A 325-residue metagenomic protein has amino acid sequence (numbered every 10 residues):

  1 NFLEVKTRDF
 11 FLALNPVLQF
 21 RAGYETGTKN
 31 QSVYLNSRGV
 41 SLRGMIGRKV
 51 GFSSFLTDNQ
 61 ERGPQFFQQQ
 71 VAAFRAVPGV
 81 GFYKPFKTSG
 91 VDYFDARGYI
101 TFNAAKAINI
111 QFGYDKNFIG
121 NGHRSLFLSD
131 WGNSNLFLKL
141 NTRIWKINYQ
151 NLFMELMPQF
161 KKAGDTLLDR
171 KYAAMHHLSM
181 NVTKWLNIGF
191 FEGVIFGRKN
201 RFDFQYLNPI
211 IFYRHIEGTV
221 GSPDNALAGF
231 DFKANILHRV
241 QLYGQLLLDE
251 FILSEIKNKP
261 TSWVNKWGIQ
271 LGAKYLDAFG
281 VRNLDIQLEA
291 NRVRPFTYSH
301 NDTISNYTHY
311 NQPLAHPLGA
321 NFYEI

Functional and structural regions predicted by a protein language model:
N1-S32, G44, R48-S54, A72-P78 (+4 more regions): Transmembrane beta-strand segments of Gram-negative outer membrane beta-barrel proteins
L3, V40-G44, G98-A104, F112 (+4 more regions): Residues on the lipid-exposed face of transmembrane beta-strands in outer-membrane beta-barrel proteins
R8, R48, K106, W145-I147 (+3 more regions): Short coil turns and loop connectors of transmembrane beta-barrels in diderm outer membranes and organellar homologs
L12-L14, F52-S54, I108-I110, I147-N151 (+3 more regions): Transmembrane beta-strands of outer-membrane beta-barrel proteins
L18-A22, L56-R62, Y114-G120, I144-K146 (+4 more regions): Transmembrane beta-strands of outer-membrane beta-barrel pores
G27, Q65-Q69, G122-L128, F160-L167 (+3 more regions): Outer-membrane beta-barrel translocator domains and adjoining extracellular loop/strand segments of Gram-negative
S32-R38, D92-G98, W131-L136, R143 (+4 more regions): Residues that define the transmembrane beta-barrel architecture of outer-membrane proteins
Y93, N181, L186-I325: Exposed, low-structure sequence patches enriched in small/polar residues
